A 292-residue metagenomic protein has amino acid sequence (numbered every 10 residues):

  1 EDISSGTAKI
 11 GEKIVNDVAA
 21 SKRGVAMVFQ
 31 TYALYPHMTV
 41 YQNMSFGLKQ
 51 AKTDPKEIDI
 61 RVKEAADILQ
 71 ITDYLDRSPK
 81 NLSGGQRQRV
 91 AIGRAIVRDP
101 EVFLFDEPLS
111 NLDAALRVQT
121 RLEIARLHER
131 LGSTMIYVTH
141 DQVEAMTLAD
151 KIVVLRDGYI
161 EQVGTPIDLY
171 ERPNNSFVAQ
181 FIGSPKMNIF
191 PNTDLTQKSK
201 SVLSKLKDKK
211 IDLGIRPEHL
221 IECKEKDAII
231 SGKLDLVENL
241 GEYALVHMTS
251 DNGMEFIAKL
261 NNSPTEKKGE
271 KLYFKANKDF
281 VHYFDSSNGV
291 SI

Functional and structural regions predicted by a protein language model:
S5-I14: Conserved ABC transporter NBD signature motif
K13, N192, G232-D235: Small-residue-enriched segments and motifs
V18-F177: ABC ATPase nucleotide-binding domains
V143, I167, S176, M187-N188 (+2 more regions): Glycine-centered loop/turn positions within well-structured domains that cap or flank conserved ligand/cofactor-binding
E171-D194, N277: C-terminal boundary and immediately downstream tail of ABC-type ATPase nucleotide-binding domains
P185, Q197-I292: Non-catalytic connector elements of ABC transporters
